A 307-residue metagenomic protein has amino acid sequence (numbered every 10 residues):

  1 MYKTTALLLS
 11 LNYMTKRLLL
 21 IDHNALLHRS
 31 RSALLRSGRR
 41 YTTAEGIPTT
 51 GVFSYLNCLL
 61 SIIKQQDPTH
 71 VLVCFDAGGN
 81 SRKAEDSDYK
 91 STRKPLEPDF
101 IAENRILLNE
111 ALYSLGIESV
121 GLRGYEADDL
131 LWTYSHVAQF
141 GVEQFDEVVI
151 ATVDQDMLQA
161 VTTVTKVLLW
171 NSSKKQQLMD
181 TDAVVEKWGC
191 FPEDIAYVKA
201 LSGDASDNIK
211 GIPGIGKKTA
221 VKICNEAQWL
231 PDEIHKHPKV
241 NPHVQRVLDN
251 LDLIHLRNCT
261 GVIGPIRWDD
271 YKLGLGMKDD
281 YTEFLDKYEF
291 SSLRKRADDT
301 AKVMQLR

Functional and structural regions predicted by a protein language model:
M1-Y13: N-terminal amphipathic/basic-hydrophobic helices that include classical n-h-c signal peptides and signal-anchor
T4-A6, G78, R82, L158 (+2 more regions): Intrinsic disorder/low-complexity detector
T15, P68-L72, F140, V164 (+1 more regions): Non-catalytic nucleic-acid-binding/docking modules located in mid-to-C-terminal regions of nucleic-acid enzymes
T15-E147, A151, Q159-Q176, H255-L273 (+1 more regions): Noncatalytic, basic helical substrate-engagement surface that gates or grips nucleic-acid strands
